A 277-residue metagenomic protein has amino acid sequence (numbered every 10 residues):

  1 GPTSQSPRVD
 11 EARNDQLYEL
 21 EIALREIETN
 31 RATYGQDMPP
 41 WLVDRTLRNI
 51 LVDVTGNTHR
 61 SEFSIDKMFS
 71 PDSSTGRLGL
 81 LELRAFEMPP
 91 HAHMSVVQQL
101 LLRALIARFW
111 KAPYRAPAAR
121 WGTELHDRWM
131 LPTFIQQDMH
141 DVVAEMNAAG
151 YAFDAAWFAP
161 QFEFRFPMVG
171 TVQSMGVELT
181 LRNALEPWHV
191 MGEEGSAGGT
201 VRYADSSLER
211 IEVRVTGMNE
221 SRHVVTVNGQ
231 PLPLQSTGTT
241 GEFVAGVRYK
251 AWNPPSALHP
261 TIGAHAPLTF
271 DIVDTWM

Functional and structural regions predicted by a protein language model:
G1-M277: C-terminal accessory/tail domains of diverse enzymes
